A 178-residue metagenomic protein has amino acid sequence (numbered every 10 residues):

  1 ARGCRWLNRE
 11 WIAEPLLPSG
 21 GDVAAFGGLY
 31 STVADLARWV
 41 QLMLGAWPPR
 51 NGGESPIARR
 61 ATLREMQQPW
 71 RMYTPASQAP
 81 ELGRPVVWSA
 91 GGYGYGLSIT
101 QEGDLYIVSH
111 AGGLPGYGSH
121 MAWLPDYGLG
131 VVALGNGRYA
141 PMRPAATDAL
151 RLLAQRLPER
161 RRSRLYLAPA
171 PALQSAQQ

Functional and structural regions predicted by a protein language model:
A1-P115: Short, surface-exposed loop or secondary-structure junction motifs that flank catalytic or metal-binding residues
G28, G113, H120-W123, P141: Secondary-structure capping and boundary motifs in well-ordered enzyme cores
S31, S55-P56, L124-Y127, D148-R151: Short, charged/polar low-complexity linear motifs in solvent-exposed/disordered segments
R71-L82, A133-Q178: Short, gly/Ser/Thr-rich active-site loops of penicillin-recognizing serine hydrolases
P85, P115-G116, Y127, L150-Q155: Short, low-complexity, polar/charged sequence segments that are solvent-exposed and flexible
S109-H110, H120-W123, Y127-N136: Short, well-ordered beta-strand elements
